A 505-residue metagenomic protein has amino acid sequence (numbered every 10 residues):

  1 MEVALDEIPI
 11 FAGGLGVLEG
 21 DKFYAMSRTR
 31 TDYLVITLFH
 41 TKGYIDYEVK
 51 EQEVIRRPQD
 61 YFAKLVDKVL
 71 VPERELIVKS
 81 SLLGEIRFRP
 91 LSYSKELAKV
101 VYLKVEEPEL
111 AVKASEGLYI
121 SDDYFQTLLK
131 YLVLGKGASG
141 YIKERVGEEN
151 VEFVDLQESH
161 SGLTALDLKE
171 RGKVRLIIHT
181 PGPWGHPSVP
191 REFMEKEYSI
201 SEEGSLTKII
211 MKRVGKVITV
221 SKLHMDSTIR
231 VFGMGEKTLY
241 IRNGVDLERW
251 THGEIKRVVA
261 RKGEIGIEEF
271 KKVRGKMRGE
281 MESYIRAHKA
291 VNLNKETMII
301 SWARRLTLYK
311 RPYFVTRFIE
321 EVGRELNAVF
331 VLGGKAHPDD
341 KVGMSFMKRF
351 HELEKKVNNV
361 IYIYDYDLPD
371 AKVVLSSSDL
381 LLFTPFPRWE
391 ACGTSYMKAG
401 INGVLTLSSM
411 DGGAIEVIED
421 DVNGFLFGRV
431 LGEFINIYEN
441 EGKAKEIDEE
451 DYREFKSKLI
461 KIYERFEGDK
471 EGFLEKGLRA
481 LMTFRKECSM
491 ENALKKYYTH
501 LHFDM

Functional and structural regions predicted by a protein language model:
M1-M505: Catalytic cores of carbohydrate-active enzymes across secretory and cytosolic contexts
